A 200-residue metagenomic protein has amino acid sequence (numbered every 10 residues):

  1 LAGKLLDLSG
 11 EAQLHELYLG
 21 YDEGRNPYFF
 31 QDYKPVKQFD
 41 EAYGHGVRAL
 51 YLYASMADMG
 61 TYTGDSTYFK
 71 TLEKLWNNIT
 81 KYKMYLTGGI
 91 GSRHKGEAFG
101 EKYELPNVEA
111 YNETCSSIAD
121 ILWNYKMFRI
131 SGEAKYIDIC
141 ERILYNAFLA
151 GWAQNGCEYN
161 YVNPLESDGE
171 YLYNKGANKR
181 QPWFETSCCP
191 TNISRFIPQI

Functional and structural regions predicted by a protein language model:
L1-I200: Glycan-recognition and catalytic cores of secretory/periplasmic carbohydrate-active enzymes
